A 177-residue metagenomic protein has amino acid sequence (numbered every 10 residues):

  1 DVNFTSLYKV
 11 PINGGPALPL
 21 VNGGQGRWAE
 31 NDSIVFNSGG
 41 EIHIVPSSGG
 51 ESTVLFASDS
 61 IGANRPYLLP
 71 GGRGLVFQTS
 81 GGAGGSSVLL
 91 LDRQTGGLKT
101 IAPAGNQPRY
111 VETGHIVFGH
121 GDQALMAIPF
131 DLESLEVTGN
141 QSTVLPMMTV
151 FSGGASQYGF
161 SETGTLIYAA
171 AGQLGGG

Functional and structural regions predicted by a protein language model:
D1-G177: Sequence signature of WD/YWTD-type beta-propeller architectures
